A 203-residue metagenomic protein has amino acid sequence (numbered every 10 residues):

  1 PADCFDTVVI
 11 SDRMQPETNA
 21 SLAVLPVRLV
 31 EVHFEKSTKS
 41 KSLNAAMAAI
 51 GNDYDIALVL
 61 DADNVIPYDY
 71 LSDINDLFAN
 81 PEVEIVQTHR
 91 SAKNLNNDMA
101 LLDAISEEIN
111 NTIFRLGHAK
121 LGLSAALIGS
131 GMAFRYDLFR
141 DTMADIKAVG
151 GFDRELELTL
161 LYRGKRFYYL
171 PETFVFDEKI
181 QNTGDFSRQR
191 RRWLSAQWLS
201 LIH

Functional and structural regions predicted by a protein language model:
P1-C4: Short, acidic, metal-binding catalytic loop of nucleotide-sugar glycosyltransferases
D6-V8, I85, F167: Hydrophobic/aromatic residues located in beta-strands of well-ordered beta-sheets within soluble catalytic
S11-N19, H33-K36, V65: A conserved acidic beta->alpha catalytic loop
E31, K36-N44, I50, Y54 (+4 more regions): Long helical/loop segments within the catalytic core of UDP-sugar-dependent glycosyltransferases, especially the large
D53-V65: Short beta-strand-to-loop acidic/aromatic patch adjacent to the donor-nucleotide binding site
G150-L156: Acidic donor-binding loop at a coil-to-helix junction in glycosyltransferase catalytic cores that engages
E157-V175: Catalytic donor-sugar/metal-binding loop of nucleotide-sugar-dependent glycosyltransferases
P171-F186: Active-site donor/metal-binding and catalytic loop motifs of nucleotide-sugar-dependent glycosylation enzymes
